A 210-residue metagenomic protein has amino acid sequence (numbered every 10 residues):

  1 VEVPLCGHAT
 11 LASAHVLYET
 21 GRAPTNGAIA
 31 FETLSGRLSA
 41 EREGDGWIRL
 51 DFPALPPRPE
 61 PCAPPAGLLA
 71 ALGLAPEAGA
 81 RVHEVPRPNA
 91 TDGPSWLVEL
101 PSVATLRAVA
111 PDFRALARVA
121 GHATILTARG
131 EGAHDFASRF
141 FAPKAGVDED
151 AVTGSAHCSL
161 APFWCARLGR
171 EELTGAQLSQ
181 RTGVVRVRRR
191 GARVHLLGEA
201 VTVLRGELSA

Functional and structural regions predicted by a protein language model:
V1-A210: Active-site proximal loop and beta-alpha junction motif in alpha/beta enzyme cores
